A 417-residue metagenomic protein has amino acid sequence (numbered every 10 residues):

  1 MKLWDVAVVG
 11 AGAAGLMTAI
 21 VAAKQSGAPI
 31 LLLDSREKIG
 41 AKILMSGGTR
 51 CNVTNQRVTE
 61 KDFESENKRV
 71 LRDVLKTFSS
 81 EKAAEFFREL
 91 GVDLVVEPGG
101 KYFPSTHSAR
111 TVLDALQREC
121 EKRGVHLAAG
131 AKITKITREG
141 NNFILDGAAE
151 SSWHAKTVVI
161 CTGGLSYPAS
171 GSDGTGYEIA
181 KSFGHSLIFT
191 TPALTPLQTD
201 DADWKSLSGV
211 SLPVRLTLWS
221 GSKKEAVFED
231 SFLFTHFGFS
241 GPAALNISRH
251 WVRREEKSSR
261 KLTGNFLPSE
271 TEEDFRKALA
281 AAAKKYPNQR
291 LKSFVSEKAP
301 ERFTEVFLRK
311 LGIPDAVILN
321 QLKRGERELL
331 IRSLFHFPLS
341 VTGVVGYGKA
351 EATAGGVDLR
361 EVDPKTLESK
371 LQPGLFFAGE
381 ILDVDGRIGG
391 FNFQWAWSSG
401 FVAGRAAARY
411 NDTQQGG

Functional and structural regions predicted by a protein language model:
K2-W4, G147-T157, V227-E229: Core beta-strand elements of the Rossmann-like FAD/NAD(P) dinucleotide-binding domain in flavoenzyme oxidoreductases
W4-L32, A403-A408: N-terminal Rossmann-like FAD-binding beta1-loop-alpha1 element of flavoenzymes
A7-V9, L33, I133, W153-P168 (+2 more regions): Short hydrophobic core segments
A23-G48: Glycine-rich FAD pyrophosphate-binding loop
E37-I39, L44-M45, T54-E60, D93 (+2 more regions): An anion/pyrophosphate-binding glycine-rich loop and adjacent beta-alpha core in soluble alpha-beta enzymes
G48-V96: Glycine-rich active-site loop/strand segments that organize a redox cofactor
A128-A129, E305-D385: A glycine-rich dinucleotide-binding beta-alpha-beta segment and adjacent secondary-structure elements that constitute
A129-N142: A conserved short coil-to-beta-strand element within the FAD-binding core of flavoproteins
